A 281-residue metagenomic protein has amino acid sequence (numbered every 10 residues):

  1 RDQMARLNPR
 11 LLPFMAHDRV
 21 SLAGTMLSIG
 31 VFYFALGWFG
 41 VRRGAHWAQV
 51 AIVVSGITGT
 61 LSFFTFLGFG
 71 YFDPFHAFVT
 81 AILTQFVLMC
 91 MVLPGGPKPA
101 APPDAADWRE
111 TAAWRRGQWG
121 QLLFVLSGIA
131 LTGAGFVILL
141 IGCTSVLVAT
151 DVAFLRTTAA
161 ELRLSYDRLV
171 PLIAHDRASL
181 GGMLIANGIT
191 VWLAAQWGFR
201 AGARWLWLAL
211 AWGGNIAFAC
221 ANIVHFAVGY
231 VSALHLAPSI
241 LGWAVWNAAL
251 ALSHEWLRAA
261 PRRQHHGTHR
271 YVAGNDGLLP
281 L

Functional and structural regions predicted by a protein language model:
R1-R10, S145-L169: Membrane-interface interhelical connector segments
L11-M26, L147-A153, R168-N187: A loop-to-helix transmembrane entry motif
G30-Q49, G188-W207: Juxtamembrane helix-break-helix junctions at the cytosolic face of small multi-pass alpha-helical membrane proteins
T60-F78, A219-P238: Membrane-helix boundary connector in multi-pass membrane proteins
V79-V87, H235-A248: Small-residue-rich transmembrane alpha-helices that serve as helix-helix interface/gating elements in multipass
F86-D104, A244-H266: Membrane-water interface at the C-terminal end of transmembrane alpha helices
K98-W119, R262-G274, L278-L281: Membrane-interfacial, low-structure loops and terminal tails that flank and connect transmembrane helices in multi-pass
W114-T144, P280-L281: Alpha-helical transmembrane segments of multi-pass integral membrane proteins
